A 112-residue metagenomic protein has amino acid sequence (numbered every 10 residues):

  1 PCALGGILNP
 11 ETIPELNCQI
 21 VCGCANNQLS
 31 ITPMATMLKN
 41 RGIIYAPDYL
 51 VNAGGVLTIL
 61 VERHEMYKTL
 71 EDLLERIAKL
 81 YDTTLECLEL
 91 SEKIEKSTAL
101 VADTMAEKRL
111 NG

Functional and structural regions predicted by a protein language model:
P1-L8, G23: Rossmann-like NAD(P)-binding element
I7-P10, S30-T32: Short, well-ordered alpha-helical microsegments
N9-T12, E65-M66: Generic detector of short, locally flexible boundary/turn motifs and exposed helical patches
T12-Q19: Second-shell residues forming the walls of enzyme active-site clefts
Q19-G112: Adenosine-phosphate binding glycine-rich loop
